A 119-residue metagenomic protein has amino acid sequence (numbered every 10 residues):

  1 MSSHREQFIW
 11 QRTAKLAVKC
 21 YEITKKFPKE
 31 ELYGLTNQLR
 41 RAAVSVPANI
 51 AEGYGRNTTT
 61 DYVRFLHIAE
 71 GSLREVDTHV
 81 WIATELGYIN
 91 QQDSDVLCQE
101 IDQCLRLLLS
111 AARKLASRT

Functional and structural regions predicted by a protein language model:
M1-T119: Amphipathic alpha-helical assembly/interaction segments
